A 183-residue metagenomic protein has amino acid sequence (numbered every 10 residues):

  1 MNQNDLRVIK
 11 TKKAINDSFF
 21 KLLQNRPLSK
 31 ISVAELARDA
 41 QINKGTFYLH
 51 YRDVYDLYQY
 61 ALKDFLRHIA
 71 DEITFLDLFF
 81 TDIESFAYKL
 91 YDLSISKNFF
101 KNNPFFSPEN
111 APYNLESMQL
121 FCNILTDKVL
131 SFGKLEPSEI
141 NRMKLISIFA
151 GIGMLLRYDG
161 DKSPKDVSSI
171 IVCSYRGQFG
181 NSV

Functional and structural regions predicted by a protein language model:
M1-R26, D39: Basic, helix-initiating cap at the start of DNA-binding domains
A14, S18-R26, H68-L76, S147-Y158: Solvent-exposed, amphipathic alpha-helical segments
I15, F19, Y51, Y58-L62: DNA major-groove recognition helix of helix-turn-helix
L22-D56: Helix-turn-helix
S32-V33, A61-T74: Short, basic, alpha-helical segments at the C-terminal edge of helix-turn-helix-like DNA-binding modules
I73-F99: Hydrophobic alpha-helical connector segments
P108-L135, E139-A150: Amphipathic alpha-helical packing segments from all-alpha helical-bundle domains
P137-Q178: Hydrophobic alpha-helical segments that form the core of small-molecule binding pockets and/or dimer interfaces
